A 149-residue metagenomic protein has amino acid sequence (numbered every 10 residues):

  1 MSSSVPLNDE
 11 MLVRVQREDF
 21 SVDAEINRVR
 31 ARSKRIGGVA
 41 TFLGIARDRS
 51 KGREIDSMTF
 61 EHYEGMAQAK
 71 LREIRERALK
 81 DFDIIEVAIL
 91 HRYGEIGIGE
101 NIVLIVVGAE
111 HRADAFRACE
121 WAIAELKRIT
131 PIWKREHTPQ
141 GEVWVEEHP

Functional and structural regions predicted by a protein language model:
M1-I102, F116-E120, A124-P149: N-terminal, polar/charged subdomain of small-to-medium soluble alpha/beta proteins
V103-A109: Short glycine-rich or small-residue beta-strand-to-loop segments that form or flank ligand, phosphate, metal/Fe-S
